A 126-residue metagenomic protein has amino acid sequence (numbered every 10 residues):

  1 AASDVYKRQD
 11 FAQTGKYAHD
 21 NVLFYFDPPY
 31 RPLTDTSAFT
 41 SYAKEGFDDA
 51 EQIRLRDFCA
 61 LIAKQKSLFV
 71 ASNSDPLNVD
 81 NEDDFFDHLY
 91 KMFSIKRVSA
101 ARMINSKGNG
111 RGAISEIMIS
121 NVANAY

Functional and structural regions predicted by a protein language model:
A1-Y6: Short, small-residue-biased leader/transition segments that mark boundaries at the very start of proteins
Q9-D10, K16-S37, F69, I119: Conserved proline-anchored active-site loop of SAM-dependent methyltransferases that bridges a beta-strand
F11-Q13, P29-P32, D75-L77, A101-M103 (+1 more regions): Short, solvent-exposed loop/turn segments at secondary-structure junctions
Y30-Q52: Mobile active-site "lid"/loop adjacent to the S-adenosyl-L-methionine
D35-T36, D80-N81, K107: Short glycine-/acidic-enriched loop or helix-start segments at secondary-structure transitions that form or flank
A38-S41, D84-D87, R111-G112: Short, glycine/charged-enriched secondary-structure capping and boundary segments
E51-A101: Conserved Class I SAM-dependent methyltransferase catalytic core
L89-Y126: Class I S-adenosyl-L-methionine
